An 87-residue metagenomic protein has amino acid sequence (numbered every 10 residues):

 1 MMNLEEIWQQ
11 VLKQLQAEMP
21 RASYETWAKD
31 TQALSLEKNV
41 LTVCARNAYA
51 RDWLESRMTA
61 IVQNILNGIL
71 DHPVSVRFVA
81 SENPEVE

Functional and structural regions predicted by a protein language model:
M1-E87: Intrinsically disordered, low-complexity basic tails and flexible linkers associated with large NTP-driven
